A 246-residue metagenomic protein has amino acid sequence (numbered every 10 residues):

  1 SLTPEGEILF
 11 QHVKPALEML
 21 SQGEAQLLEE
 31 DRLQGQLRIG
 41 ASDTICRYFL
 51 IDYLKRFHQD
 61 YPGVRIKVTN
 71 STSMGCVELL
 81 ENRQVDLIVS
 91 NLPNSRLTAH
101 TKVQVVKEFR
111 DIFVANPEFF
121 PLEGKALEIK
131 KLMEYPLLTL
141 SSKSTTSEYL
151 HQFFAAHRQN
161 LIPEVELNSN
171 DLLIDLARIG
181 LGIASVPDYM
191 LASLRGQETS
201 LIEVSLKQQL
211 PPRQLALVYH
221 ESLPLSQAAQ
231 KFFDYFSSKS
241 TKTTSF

Functional and structural regions predicted by a protein language model:
S1-E29: Alpha-helical "hinge/linker" immediately C-terminal to small N-terminal DNA-binding modules
T3-G6, I39, L79-E81, L132 (+2 more regions): Hydrophobic residues within well-ordered alpha-helices
Q34-L97, L167: Central regulatory/effector-binding core of bacterial HTH transcription factors
R38-G40, D111, L127-S147, S240: Short loop->beta-strand "edge-of-pocket" segments that line small-molecule binding or catalytic clefts across diverse
F49, E203-S245: A late-sequence structural motif
D60, S71-Y135, L210: Acidic, Gly/Pro-rich loop/turn segments at junctions of secondary structure
T72-V77, E81-Q84, N91, T146-I202: Hydrophobic hinge/microswitch elements
P121-L122, P136-H157, L225-A229, F233 (+1 more regions): Secondary-structure junction motif
